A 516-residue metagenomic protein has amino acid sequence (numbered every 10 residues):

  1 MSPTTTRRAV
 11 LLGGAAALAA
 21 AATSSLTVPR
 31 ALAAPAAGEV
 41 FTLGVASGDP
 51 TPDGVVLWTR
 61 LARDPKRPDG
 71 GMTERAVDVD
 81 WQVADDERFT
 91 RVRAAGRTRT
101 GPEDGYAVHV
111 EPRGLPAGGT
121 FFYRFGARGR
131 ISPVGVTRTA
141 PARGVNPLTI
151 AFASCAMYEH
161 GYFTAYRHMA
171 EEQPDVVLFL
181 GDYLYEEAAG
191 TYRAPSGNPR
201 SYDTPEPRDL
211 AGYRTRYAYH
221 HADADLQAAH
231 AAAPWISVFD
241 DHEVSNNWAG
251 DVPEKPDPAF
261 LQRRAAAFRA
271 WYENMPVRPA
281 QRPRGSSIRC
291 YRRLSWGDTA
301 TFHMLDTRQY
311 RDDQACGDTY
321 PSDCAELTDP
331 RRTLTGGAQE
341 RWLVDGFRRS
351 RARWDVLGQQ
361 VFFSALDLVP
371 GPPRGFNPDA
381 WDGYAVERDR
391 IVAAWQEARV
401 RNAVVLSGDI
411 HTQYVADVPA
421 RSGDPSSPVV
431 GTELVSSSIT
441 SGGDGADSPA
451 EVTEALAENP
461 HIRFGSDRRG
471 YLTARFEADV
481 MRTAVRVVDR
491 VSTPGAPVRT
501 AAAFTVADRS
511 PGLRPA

Functional and structural regions predicted by a protein language model:
P3-T23, L32-A516: Metal-dependent phosphoester/phosphodiester hydrolase catalytic core
